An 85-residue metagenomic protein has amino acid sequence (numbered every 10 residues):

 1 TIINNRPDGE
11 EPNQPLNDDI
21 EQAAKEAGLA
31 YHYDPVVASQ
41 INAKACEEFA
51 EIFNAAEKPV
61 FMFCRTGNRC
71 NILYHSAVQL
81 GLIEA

Functional and structural regions predicted by a protein language model:
T1-I52: Cysteine-based protein phosphatase catalytic domain of the PTP/DSP
C46-Q79: Catalytic cysteine-centered active loop of the rhodanese-like fold, especially the PTP/DSP P-loop
L80-A85: Phosphate-handling active-site elements
